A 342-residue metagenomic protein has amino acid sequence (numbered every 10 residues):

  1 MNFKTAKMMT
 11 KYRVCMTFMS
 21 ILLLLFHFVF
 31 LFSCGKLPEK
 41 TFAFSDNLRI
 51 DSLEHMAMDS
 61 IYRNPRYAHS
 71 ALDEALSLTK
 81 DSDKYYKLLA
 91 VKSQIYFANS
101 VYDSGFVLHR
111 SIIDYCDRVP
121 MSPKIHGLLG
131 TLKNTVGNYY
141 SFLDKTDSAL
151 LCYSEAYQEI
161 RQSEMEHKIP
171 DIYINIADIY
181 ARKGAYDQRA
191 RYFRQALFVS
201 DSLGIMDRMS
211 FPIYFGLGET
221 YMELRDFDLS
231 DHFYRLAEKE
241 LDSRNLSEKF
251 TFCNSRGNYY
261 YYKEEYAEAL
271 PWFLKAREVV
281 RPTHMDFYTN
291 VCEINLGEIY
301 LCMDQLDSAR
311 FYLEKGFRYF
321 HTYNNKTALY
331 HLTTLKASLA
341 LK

Functional and structural regions predicted by a protein language model:
M1-F18: N-terminal secretory signal peptides that target proteins for export/translocation
M19-L31: Bacterial N-terminal signal peptides
C34-K342: A "functional boundary" signal
